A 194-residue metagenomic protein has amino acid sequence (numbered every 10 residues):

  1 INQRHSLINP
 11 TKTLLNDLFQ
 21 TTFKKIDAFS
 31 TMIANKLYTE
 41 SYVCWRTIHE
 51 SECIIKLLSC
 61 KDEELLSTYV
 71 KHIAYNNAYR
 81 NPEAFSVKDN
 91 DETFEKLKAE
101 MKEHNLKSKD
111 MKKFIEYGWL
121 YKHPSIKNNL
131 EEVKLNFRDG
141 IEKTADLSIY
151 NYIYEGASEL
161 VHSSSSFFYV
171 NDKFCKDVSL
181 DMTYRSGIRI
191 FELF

Functional and structural regions predicted by a protein language model:
I1-L7, H72-F194: Secondary-shell segments that build the walls of catalytic and ion/ligand-binding clefts
I1-T47, S51-E95, K173-V178: Charged alpha-helical initiation segments
